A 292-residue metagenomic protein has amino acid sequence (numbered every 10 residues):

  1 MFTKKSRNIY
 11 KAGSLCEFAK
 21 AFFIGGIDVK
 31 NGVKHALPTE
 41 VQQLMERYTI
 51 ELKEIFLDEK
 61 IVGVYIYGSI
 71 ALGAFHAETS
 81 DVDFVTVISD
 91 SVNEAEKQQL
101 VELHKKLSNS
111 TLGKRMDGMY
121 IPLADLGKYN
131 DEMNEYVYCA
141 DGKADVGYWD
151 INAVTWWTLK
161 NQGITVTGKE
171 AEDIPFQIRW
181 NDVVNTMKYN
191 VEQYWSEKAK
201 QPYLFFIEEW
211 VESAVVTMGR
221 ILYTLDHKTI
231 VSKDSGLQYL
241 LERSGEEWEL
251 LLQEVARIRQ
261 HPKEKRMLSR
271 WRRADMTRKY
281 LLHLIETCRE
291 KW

Functional and structural regions predicted by a protein language model:
K5-F22: Positively charged N-terminal leader segments that act as targeting/secretion signals
D28-V64, A95-E96, W292: Helical scaffold of the NTase/Pol beta-like nucleotidyltransferase catalytic core
K30-H35, T86, P262-M267: Glycine- and acidic
N31-K34, K97, E102-E208, E212-V215 (+1 more regions): Conserved NTP/Mg2+-binding pocket subregion across the NTase superfamily
E40, L44, Q99, R272 (+2 more regions): Soluble or luminal CAZymes and related metallo-dependent hydrolases
I66-H104, G113-P122: Catalytic metal-binding acidic patch
T158-W292: Conserved nucleotidyltransferase catalytic core and NTase-mimicking acidic/glycine-rich helix/loop elements in nucleic
